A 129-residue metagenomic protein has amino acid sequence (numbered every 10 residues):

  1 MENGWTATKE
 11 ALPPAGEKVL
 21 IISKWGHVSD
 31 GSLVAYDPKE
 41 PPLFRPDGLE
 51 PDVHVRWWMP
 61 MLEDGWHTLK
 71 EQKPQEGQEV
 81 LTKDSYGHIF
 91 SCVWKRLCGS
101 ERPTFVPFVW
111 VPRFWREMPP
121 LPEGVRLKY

Functional and structural regions predicted by a protein language model:
E2-P14, G65-Q75, V80: Surface-exposed ligand/attachment interfaces on beta-rich extracellular proteins
A15-P60, E76-G124, K128: Short interaction-hotspot residues at assembly and binding interfaces
